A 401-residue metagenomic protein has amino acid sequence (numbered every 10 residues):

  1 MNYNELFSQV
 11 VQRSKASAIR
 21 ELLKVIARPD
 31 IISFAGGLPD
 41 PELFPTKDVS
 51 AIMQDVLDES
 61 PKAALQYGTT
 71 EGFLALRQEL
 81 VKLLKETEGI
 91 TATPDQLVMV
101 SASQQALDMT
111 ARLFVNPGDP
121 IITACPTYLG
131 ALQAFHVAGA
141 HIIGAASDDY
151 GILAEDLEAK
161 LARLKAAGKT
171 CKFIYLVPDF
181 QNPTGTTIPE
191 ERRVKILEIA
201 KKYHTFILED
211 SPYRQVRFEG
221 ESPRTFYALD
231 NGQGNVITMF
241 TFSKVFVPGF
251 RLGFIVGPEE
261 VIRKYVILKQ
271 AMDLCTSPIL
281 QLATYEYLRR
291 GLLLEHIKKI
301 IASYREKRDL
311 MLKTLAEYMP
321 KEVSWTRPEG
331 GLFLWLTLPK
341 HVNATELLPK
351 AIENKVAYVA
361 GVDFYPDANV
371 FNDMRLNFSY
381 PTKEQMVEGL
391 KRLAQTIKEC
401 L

Functional and structural regions predicted by a protein language model:
N2, E353-N354, D367-L401: PLP-dependent enzyme catalytic core of the Aspartate aminotransferase-like
V10-A102, M109, R289, E295 (+2 more regions): N-terminal small-domain helix-loop-helix segment of the aminotransferase-like
A63-Y203, R214-Q233, Y304, E384: Conserved core of the PLP fold type I
D210: Glycine-centered flexible beta-alpha turn that most often forms the glycine-rich phosphate-binding loop
G232-A302: Conserved core segment of the aminotransferase class I/II
V256, W335-T337, N377-S379: Short hydrophobic/aromatic beta-strand micro-patches that form the beta-sheet surface supporting nucleotide- or nucleic
Y285, A302-L312, S324-T337, L347: Conserved glycine-rich beta-strand-loop-beta hairpin in the small C-terminal domain of fold type I
L336-R375, E388: Conserved C-terminal alpha-helix-loop-beta "cap" of PLP-dependent enzymes that closes/shapes the active-site mouth
